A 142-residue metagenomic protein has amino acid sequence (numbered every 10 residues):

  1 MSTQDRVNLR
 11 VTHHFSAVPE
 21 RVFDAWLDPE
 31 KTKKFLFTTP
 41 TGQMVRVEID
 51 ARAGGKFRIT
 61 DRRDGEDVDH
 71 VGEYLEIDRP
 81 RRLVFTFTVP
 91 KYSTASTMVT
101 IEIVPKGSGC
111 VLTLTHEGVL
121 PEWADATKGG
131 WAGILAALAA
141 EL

Functional and structural regions predicted by a protein language model:
M1-G42: Hydrophobic ligand-binding cavity/cleft-lining segments
T3-V7, I49-A51, D64-V68, K91-A95: A generic structural micro-feature
D5, S16, I77-R79, K106: Structural motif
R6-T12, M44, K56, D69 (+3 more regions): Intrinsic-disorder/low-complexity, polar/charged segments enriched in Ser/Thr/Lys/Arg/Asp/Glu/Gln
H13, V47, H70-L75, T97-V104: Hydrophobic/aromatic beta-strand elements that line small-molecule binding cavities or substrate pockets in beta-rich
Q43-T86: Glycine-rich portal/gate segments that line the openings of hydrophobic small-molecule binding cavities
V84-G133, L138: Beta-strand/loop substructures that line and gate deep hydrophobic ligand-binding cavities in soluble
